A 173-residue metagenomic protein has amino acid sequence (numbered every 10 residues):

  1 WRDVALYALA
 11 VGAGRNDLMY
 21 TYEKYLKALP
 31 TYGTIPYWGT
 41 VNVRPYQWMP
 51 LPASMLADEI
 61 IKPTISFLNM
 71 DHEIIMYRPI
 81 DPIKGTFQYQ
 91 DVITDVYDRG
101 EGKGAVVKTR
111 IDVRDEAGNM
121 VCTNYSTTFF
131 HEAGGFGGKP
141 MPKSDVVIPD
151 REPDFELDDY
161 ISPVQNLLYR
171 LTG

Functional and structural regions predicted by a protein language model:
W1-I35, E116-A117, T128-G173: Catalytic strand-loop segment that frames the active site of acyl-thioester-processing enzymes
W1-T86: Hydrophobic, proline/glycine-rich low-complexity stretches
Q47, Q88-Q90, Q165: Residue-identity detector for glutamine
N69-L157: HotDog/MaoC-like acyl-thioester-processing domains
